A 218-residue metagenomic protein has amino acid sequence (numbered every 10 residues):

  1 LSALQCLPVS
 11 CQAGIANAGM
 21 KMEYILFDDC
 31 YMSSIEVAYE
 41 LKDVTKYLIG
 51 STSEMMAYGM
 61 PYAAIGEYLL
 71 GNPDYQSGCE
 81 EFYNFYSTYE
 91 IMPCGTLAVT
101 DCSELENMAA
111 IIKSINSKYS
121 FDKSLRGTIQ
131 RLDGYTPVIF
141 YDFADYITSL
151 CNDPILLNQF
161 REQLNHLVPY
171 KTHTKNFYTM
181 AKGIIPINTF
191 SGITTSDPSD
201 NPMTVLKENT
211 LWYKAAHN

Functional and structural regions predicted by a protein language model:
L1-N218: Terminal, contiguous helix-loop blocks that mediate binding/assembly
